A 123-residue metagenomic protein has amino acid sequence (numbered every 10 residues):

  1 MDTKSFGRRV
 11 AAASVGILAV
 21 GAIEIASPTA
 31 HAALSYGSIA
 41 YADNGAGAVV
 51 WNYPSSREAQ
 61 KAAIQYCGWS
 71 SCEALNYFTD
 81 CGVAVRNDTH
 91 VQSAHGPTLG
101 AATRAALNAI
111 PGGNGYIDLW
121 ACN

Functional and structural regions predicted by a protein language model:
D2-N123: Helix-coil modules at protein/domain termini and other flexible surface or pore-lining loops, especially C-terminal
